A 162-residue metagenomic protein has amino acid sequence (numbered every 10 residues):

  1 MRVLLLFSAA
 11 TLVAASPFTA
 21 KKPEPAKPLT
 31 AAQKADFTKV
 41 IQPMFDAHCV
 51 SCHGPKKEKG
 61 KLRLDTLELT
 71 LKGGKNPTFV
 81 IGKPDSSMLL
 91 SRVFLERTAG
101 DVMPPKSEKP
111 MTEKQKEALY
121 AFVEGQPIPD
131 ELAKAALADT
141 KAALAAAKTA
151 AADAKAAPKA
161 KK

Functional and structural regions predicted by a protein language model:
M1-L4: Positively charged n-region of N-terminal signal peptides that target proteins for export
A14-K162: Aromatic- and Gly/Pro-enriched helix-to-coil junctions and flexible linker segments
